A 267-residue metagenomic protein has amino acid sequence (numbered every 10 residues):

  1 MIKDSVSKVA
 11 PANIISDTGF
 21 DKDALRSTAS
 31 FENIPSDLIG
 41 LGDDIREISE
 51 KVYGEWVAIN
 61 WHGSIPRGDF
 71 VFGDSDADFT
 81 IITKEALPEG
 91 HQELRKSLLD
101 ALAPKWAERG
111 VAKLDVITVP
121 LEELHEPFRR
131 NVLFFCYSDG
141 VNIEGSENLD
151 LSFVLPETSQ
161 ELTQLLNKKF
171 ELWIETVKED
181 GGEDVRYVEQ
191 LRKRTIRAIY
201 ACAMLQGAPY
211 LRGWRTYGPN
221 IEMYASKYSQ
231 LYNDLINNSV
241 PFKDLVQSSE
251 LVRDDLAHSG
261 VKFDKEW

Functional and structural regions predicted by a protein language model:
I2-G54, P66-D74, K84-W267: Catalytic core of pol beta-like nucleotidyltransferases
D76-D78: Acidic Asp/Glu-based divalent-cation binding sites
